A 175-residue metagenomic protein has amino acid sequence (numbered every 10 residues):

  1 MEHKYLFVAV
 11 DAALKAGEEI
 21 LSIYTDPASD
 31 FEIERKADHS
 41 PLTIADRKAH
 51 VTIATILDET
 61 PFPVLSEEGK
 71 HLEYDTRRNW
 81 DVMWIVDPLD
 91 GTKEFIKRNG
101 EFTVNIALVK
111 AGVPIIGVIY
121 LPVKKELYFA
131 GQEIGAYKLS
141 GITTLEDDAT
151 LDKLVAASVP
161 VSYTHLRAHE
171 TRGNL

Functional and structural regions predicted by a protein language model:
M1-V86: N-terminal subdomain of lithium-sensitive/metallo-dependent phosphomonoesterases centered on the IMPase/IPPase/PAP
R77-Y137: DPxDG-like acidic metal-binding loop motif
M83, K153-S158: Residues that mark the start of a beta-strand
A136-L139, S158: Short hydrophobic/aromatic-rich beta-strand segments that constitute the beta-sheet cores of beta-sandwich/beta-barrel
I142-V155: Conserved beta-loop-beta connector loops within the AMP-binding
V159-Y163: Active-site rim beta-loop-alpha module in soluble metabolic enzymes
T164-G173: Conserved small/polar residues in nucleotide/adenosyl-binding loops
